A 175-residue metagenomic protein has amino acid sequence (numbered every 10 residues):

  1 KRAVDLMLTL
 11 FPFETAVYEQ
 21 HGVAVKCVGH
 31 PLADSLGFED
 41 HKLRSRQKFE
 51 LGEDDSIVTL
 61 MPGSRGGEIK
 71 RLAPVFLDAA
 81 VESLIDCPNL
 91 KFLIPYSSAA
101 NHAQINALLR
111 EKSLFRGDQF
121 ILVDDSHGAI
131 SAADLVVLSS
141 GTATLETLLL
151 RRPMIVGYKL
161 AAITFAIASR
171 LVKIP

Functional and structural regions predicted by a protein language model:
K1-P175: Nucleotide-activated sugar donor-binding and catalytic core shared by glycosyltransferases and related lipid-linked
